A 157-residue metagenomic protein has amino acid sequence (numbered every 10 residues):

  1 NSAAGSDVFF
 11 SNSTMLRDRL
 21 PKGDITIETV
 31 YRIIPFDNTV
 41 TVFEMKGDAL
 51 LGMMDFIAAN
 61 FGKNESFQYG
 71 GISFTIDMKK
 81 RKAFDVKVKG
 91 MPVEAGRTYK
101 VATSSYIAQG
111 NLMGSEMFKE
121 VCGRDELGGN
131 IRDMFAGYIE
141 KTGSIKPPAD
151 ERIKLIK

Functional and structural regions predicted by a protein language model:
A3-K157: Feature captures C-terminal
